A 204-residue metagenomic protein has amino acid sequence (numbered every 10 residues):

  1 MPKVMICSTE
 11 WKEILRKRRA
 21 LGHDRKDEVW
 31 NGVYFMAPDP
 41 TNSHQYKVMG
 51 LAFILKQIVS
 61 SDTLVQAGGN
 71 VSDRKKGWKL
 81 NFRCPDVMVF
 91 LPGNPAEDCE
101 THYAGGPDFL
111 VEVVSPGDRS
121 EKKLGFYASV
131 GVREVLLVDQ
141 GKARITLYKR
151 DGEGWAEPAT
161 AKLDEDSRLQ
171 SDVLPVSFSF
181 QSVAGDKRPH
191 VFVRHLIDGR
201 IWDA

Functional and structural regions predicted by a protein language model:
M1-A204: Gly/Pro/Ser/Thr-rich low-complexity, intrinsically disordered segments predominantly at protein N-termini
